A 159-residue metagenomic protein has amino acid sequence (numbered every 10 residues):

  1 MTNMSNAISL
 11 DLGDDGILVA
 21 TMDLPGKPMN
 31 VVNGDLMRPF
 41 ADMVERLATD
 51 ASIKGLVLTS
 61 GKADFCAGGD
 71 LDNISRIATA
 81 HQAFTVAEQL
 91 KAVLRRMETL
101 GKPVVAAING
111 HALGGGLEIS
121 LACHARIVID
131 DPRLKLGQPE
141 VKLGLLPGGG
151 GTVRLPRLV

Functional and structural regions predicted by a protein language model:
M1-T59, I77, A92-R96: Conserved CoA-thioester-binding segment of acyl-CoA-metabolizing enzymes
A20, P39-F40, L58, D70 (+3 more regions): Terminal peptide-recognition signature
S60-V93, A112, K142-G144: Glycine- (often His-adjacent) and acidic-residue-rich active-site loop that binds/positions the CoA thioester
G61, R96-L143, P147: Glycine-rich beta-to-alpha active-site loop
T152-V159: Hydrophobic, secondary-structure "cap" segments at the distal end of domains
